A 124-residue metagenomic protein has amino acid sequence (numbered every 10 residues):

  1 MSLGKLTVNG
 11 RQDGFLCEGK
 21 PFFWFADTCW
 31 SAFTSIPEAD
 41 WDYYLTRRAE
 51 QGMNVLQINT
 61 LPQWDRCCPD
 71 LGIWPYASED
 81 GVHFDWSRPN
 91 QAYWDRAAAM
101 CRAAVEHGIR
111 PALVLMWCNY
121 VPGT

Functional and structural regions predicted by a protein language model:
L3-T124: Active-site mouth of glycoside hydrolases
